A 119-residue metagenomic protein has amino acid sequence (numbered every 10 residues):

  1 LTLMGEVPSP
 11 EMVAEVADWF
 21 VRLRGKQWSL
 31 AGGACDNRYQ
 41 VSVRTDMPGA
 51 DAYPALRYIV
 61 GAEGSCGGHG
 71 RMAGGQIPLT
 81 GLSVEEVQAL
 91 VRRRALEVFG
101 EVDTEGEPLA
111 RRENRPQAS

Functional and structural regions predicted by a protein language model:
L1-S119: Gly/His-enriched, cation/cofactor- and phosphate-binding structural elements
